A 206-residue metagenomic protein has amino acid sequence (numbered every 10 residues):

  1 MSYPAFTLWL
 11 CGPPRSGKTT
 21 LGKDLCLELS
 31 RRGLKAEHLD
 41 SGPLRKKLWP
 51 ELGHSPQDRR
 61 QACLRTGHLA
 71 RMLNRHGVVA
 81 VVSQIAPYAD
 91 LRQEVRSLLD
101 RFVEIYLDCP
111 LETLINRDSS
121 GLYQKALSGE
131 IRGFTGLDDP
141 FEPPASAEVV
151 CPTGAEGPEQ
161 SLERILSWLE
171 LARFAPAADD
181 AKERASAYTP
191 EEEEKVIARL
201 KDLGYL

Functional and structural regions predicted by a protein language model:
M1-A5: Phosphate-binding P-loop
L10: Hydrophobic anchor at the beta1->P-loop junction of P-loop NTPases
P13: P-loop (Walker A) phosphate-binding loop of NTP-binding proteins
S16, G22-R71, R75: Conserved substrate/cofactor phosphate-moiety recognition/catalytic segment in nucleotide-dependent phosphotransferases
H38, F102-E104, E148-V150: Conserved beta-strand scaffold positions in the cores of enzyme catalytic domains, especially in NTP/NDP-utilizing
K47-L48, L52-G53, A70-L127, G133: ATP-dependent NMP and nucleoside kinases share a basic, alpha-helical "lid"
D108-L111, N116-R164, L171-A177: Small-molecule kinase domains that catalyze NTP-dependent phosphoryl transfer to phosphate-bearing small molecules
P190-L206: Short acidic, low-complexity intrinsically disordered linear motifs used for protein-protein interactions
